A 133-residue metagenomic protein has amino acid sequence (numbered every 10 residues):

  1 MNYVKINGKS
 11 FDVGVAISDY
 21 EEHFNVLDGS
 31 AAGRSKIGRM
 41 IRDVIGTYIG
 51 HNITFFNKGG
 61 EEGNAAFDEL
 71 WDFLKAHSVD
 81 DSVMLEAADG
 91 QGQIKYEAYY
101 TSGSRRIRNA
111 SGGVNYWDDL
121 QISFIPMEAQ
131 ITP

Functional and structural regions predicted by a protein language model:
M1-P133: Extracellular/virion structural assembly segments
